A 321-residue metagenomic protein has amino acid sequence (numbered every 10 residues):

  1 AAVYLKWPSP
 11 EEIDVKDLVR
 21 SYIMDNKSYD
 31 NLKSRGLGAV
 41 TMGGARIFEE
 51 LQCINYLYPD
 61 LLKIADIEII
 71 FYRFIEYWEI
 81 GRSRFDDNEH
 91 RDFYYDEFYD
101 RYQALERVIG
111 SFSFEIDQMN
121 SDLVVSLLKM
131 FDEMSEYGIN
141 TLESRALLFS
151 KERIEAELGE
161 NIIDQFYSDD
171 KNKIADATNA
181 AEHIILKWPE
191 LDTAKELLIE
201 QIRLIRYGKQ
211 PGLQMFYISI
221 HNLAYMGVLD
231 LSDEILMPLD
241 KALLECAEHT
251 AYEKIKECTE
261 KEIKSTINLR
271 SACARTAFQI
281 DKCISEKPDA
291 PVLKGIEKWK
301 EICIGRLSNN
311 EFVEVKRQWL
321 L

Functional and structural regions predicted by a protein language model:
A1-L321: Non-catalytic all-alpha helical scaffold/repeat segments
